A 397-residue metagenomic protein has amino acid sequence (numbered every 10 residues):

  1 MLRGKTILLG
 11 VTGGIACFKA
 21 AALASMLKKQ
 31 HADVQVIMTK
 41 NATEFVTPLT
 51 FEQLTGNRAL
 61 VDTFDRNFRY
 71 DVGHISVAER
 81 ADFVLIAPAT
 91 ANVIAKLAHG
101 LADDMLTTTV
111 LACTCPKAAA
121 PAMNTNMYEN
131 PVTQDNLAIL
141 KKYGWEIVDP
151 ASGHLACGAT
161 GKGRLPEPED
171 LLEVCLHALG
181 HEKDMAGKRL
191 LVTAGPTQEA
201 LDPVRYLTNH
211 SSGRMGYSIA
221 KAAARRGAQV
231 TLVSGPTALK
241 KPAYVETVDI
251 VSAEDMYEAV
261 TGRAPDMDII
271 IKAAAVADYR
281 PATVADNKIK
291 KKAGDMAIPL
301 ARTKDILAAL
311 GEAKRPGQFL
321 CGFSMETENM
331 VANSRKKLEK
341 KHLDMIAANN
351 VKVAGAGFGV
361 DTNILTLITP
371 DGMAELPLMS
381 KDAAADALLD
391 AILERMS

Functional and structural regions predicted by a protein language model:
M1-A119, N124-S397: A cross-family phosphate/adenosyl-ligand binding-site feature
